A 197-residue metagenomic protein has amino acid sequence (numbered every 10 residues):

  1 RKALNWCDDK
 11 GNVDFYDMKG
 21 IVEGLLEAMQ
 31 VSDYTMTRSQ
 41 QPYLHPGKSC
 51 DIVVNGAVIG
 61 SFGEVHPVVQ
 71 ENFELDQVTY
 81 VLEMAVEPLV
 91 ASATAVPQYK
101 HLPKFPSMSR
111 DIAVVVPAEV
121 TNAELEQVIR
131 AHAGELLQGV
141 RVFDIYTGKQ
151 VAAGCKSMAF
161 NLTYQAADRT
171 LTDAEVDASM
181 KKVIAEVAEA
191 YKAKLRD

Functional and structural regions predicted by a protein language model:
K2-D197: A carboxyl-terminal module marker
